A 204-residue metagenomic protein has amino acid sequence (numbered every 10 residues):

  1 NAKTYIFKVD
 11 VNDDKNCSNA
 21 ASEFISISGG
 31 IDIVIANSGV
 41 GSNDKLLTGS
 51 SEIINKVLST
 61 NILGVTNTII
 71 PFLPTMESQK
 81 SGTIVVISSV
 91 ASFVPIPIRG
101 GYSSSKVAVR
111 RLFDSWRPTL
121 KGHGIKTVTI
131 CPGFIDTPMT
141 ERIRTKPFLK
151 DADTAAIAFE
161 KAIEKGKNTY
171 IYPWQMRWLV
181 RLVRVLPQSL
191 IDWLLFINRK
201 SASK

Functional and structural regions predicted by a protein language model:
K8-N19, S51: The beta1-alpha1 cofactor-binding region of Rossmann-like NAD(H)/NADP(H)-dependent oxidoreductases
N37-S42: Conserved NAD(P)H cofactor-binding loop of Rossmann-fold oxidoreductase domains
K45-K56: Substrate-binding pocket helix/loop in short-chain dehydrogenase/reductase
L47, I96-G100: Active-site loop immediately N-terminal to the catalytic Tyr-X3-Lys motif of short-chain dehydrogenase/reductase
I69, S105: Active-site helix of classical SDR
S89: Residue(s) in the substrate-gating loop at a strand-loop-helix junction that position the organic substrate next
T129, R144-R181: C-terminal helical subdomain
